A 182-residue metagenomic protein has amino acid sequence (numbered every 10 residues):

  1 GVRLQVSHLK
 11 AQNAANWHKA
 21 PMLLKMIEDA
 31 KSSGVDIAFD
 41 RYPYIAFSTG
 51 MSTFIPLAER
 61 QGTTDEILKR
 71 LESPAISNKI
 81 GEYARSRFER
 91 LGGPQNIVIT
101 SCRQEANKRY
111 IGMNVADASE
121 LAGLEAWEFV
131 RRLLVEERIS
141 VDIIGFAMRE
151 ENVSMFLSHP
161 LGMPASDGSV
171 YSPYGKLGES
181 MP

Functional and structural regions predicted by a protein language model:
R3-P182: Active-site neighborhoods of metal-dependent hydrolases
